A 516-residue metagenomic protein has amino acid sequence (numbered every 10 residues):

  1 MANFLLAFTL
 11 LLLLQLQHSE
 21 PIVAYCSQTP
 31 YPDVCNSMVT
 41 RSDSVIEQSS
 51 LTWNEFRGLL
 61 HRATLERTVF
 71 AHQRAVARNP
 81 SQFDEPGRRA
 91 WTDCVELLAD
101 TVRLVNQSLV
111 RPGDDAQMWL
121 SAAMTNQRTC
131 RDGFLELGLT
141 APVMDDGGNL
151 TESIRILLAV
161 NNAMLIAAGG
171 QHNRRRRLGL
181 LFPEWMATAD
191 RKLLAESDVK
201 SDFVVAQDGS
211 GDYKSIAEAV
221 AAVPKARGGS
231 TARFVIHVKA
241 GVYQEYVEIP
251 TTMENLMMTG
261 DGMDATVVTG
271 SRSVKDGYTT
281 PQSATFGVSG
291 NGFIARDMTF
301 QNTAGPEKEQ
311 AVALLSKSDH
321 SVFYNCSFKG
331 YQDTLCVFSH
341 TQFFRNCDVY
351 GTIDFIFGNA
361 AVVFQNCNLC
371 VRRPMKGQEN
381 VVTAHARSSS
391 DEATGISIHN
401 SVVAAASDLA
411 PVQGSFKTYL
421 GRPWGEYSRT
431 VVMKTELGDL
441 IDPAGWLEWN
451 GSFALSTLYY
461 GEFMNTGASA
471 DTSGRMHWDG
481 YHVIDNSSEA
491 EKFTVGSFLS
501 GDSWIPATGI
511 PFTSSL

Functional and structural regions predicted by a protein language model:
A2-F4, L16-S19, N54, G58 (+2 more regions): Sequence-level preference for short, compositionally simple segments enriched in small aliphatic or small polar residues
A2-S42: Terminal alpha-helical segments
P21, V34, A63, F70 (+5 more regions): Acidic, Ser/Thr-rich intrinsically disordered and amphipathic helical segments
Y31, M38, R67-R74, L97-Q107 (+8 more regions): Amphipathic, well-ordered alpha-helical segments in soluble domains
D33-S37, S42-E47, D132, G138-L139: Extracellular/mature segments of secreted proteins
E47-Q127: Extended, amphipathic alpha-helical segments that serve as helical scaffolds
G113, L120, M124-T140, L157 (+1 more regions): Alpha-helical bundle protein-protein interaction modules that mediate dimerization/oligomerization and scaffolding
